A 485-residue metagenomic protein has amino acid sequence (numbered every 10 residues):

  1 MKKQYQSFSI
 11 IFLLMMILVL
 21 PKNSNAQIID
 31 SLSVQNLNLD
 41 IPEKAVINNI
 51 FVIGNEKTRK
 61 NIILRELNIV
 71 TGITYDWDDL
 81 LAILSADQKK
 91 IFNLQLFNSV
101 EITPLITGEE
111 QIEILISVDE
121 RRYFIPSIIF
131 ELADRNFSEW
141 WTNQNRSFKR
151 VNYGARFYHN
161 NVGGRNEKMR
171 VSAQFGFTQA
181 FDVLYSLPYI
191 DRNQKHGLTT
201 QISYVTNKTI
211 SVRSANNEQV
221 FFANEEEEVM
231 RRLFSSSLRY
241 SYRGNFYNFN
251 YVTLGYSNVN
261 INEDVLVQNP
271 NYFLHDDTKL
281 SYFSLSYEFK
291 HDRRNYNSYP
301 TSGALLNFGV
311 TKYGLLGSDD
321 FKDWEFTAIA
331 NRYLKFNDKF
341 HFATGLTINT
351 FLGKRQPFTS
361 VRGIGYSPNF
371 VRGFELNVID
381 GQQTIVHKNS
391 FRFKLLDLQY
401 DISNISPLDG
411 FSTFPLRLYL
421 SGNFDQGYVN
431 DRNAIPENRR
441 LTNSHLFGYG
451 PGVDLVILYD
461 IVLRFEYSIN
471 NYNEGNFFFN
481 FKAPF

Functional and structural regions predicted by a protein language model:
M1-S31, F485: Bacterial Sec-dependent N-terminal signal peptides
S7, H159, S241-G244, W324-T350 (+2 more regions): Extended low-complexity acidic/polar segments
Q27-S138, R156, R170-Y189, W324-I329 (+2 more regions): Periplasmic polypeptide-binding modules associated with outer-membrane biogenesis and secretion
V118, T253, A343-T347, S421-N423: Outer-envelope exported proteins of Gram-negative bacteria
D119-S286, H291-R294, G363-N369, L376-I385 (+2 more regions): Gram-negative/organellar outer-membrane beta-barrel architecture
S203-N207, S257-V259, G309-L315, N349-G353 (+1 more regions): Short glycine-rich beta-strand segments
Y282-T413: C-terminal outer-membrane beta-barrel translocator/porin domains of Gram-negative envelope proteins and their
K394-Y400, N404-P407, F411-G450: Outer-membrane beta-barrel transmembrane domain signature
